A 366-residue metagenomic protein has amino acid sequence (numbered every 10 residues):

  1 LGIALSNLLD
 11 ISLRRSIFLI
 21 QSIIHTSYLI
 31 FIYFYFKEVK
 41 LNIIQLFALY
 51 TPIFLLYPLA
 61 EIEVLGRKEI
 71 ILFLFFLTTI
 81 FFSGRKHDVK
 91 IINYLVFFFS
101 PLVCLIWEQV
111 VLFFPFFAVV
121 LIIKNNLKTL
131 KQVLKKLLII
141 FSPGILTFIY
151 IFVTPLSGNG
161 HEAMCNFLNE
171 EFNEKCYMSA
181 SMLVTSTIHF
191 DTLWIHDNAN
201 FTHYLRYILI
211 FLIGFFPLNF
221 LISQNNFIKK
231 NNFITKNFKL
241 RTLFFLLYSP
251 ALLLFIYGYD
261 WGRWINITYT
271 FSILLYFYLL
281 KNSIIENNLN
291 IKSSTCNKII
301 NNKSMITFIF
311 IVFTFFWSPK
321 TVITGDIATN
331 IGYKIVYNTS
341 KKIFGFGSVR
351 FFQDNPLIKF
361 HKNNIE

Functional and structural regions predicted by a protein language model:
L1-F18: Short hydrophobic/aromatic helix or loop-helix immediately within or flanking a transmembrane segment in polytopic
L19-K40: Transmembrane-helix motifs of polytopic, lipid-linked glycan transferases
L46-L74, L105: Aromatic- and kink-enriched transmembrane "portal" helix at the membrane-lumen/periplasm boundary that abuts
L59-K68, I208-L280: Membrane-water interface signatures at transmembrane helix termini and the short loops that connect adjacent helices
F76-N93, L127: Membrane-interface transmembrane helices that cradle and orient dolichyl/undecaprenyl
T78, I92-V120: Membrane-interface alpha helices of multi-pass inner-membrane proteins
F113-S142: Perimembrane helix-loop-helix junctions
K135-S223: Membrane-lumen/periplasm interface segments of specific transmembrane helices in polyprenyl phosphate-linked
